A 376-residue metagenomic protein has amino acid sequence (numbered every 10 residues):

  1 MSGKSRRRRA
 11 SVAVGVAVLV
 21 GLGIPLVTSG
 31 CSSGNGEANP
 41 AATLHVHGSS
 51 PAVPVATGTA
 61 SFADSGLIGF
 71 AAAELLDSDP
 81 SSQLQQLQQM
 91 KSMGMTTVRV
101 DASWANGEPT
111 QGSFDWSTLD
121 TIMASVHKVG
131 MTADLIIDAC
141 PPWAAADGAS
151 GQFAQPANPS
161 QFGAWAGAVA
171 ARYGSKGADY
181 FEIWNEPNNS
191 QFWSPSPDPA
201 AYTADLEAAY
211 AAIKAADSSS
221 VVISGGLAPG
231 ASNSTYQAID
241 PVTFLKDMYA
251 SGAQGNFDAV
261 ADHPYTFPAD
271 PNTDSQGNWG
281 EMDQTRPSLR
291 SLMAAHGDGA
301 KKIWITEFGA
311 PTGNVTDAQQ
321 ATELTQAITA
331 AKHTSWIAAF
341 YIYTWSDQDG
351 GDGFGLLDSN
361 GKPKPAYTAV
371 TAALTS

Functional and structural regions predicted by a protein language model:
S5-G34: Secretory targeting and sorting signals
A42-P54, G58, D115, P197 (+2 more regions): Aromatic-rich peripheral "rim/lid" segments of glycoside hydrolase catalytic domains that contact and position glycan
L44-T97, D101-S103: Boundary/entry segment of secreted carbohydrate-active catalytic domains
G66-A72, V98-V100, A133-I137, D179-I183 (+4 more regions): Hydrophobic faces of well-ordered beta-strands that scaffold small-molecule active sites in alpha/beta enzyme cores
A71-S82, D147-P156, D274: Acidic/histidine-rich helix-loop elements that form or flank divalent-metal/phosphate-binding sites at the catalytic
Q88-K91, H127, G174, Y249 (+2 more regions): Non-catalytic positions within long, well-ordered alpha-helices that form the structural scaffold/packing of enzyme
M90-S232, F267, G299, G313 (+1 more regions): Substrate-binding cleft and catalytic face of glycoside hydrolase catalytic domains, especially the flexible beta-alpha
P159, G163, A171-G177, D198-A321 (+3 more regions): Noncatalytic carbohydrate-binding groove/subsite architecture in carbohydrate-active enzymes
